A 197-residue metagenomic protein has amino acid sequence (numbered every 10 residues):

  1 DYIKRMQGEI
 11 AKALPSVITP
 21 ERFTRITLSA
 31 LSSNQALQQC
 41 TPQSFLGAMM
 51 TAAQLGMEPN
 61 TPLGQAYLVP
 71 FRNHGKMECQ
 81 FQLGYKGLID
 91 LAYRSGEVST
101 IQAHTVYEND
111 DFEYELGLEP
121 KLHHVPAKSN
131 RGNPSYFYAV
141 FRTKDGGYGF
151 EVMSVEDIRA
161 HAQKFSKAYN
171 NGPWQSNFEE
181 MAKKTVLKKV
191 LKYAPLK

Functional and structural regions predicted by a protein language model:
Y2-L196: Binding-interface segments
